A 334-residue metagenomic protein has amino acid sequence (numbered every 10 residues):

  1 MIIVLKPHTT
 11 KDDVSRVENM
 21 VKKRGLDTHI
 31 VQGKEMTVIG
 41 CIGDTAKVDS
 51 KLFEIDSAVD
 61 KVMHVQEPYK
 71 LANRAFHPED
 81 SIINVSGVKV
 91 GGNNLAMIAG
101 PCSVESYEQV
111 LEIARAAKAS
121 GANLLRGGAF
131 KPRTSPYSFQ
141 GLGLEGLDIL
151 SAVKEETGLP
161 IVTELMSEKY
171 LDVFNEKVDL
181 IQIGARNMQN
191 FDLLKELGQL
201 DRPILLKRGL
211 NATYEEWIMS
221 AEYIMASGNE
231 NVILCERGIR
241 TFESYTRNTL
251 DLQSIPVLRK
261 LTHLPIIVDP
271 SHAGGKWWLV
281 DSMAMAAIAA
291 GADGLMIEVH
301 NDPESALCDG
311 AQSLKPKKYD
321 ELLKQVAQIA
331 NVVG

Functional and structural regions predicted by a protein language model:
M1-M97: Non-catalytic terminal accessory/regulatory regions of metabolic enzymes
K6, L142, L159-Y170, D179-N190 (+3 more regions): Catalytic beta/alpha-barrel core
H8, L95-E112, P136-Q140, P160-E164 (+3 more regions): Active-site mouth loops of central-metabolism enzymes
R74-E79, S135-D148, K169-Y170, A185-D201 (+3 more regions): Active-site-adjacent beta->alpha loops and helix N-cap segments on the catalytic face of soluble alpha/beta enzymes
I83-C102, R133-P136, R259-V268: N-terminal small/glycine-rich loop or linker at the start of catalytic domains across soluble metabolic enzymes
V85, L200-V299: Catalytic alpha/beta core domains of metabolic enzymes, predominantly
R126-L144, N301-A311: Glycine-rich, proline-tolerant flexible connector loops at the mouths of alpha/beta enzymes
F139-T163, L197-P203, L252-I266, Q312-G334: Alpha-helix-loop-beta-strand connector modules within alpha/beta enzyme cores
